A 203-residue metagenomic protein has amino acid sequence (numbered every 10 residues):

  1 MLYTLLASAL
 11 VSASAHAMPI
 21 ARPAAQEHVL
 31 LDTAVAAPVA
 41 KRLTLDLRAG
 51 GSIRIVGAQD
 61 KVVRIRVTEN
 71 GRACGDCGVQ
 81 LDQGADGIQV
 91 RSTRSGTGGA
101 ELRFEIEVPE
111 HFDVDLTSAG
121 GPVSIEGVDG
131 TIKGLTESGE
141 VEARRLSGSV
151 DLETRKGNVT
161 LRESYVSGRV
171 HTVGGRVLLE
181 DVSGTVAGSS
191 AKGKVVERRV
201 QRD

Functional and structural regions predicted by a protein language model:
Y3-V11: Sec-dependent N-terminal signal peptides
L6, A15-S118, S124-L135, E142-T154 (+3 more regions): Acidic (Asp/Glu) and glycine-rich low-complexity loops/linkers that are typically intrinsically disordered
